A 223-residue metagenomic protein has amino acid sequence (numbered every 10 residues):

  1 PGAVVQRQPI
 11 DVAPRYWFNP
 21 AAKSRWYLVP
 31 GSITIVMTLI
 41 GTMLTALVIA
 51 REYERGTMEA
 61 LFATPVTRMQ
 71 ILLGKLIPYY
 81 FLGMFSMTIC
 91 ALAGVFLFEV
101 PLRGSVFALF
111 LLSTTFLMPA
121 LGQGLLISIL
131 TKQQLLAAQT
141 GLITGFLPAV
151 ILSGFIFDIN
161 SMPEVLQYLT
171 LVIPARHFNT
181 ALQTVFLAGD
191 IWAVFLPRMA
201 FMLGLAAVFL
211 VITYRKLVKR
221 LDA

Functional and structural regions predicted by a protein language model:
P1-G41: Transport-system extracytoplasmic interface segments
T34-T38, L82-S86, T115-F116, L171 (+1 more regions): Alpha-helical transmembrane segments of multi-pass membrane transport proteins
T34-T57, L125, I129: A hydrophobic alpha-helix feature that marks transmembrane segments and, especially, their cytosolic C-terminal ends
T38, T42, A46-R51, V95 (+3 more regions): Alpha-helical transmembrane segments
G41-T42, E54, V66-T67, M84-S86 (+2 more regions): Alpha-helical transmembrane segments of integral membrane proteins, especially multi-pass inner/plasma-membrane
R51, A60-M69, L130: Short helix-to-coil transition segments within interhelical loops that connect adjacent transmembrane helices
R68-A93, F110, T114, M199 (+1 more regions): Selective transmembrane-helix segments that form parts of the transport pathway or gating/packing helices in multipass
A91, P101-A223: Membrane-spanning alpha-helical segments of multipass transporters and channels
